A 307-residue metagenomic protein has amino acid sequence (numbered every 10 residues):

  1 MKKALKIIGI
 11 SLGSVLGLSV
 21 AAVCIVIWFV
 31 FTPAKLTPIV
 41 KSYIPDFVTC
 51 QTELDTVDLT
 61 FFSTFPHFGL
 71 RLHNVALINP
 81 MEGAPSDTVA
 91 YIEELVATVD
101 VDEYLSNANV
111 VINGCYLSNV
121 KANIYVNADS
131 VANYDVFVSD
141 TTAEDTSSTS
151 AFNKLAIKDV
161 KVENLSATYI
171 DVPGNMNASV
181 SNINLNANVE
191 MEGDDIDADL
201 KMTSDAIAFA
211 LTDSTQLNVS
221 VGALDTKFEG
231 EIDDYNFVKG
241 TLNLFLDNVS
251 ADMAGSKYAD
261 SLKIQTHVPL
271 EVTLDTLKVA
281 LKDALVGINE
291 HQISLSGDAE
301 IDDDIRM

Functional and structural regions predicted by a protein language model:
M1-T49: N-terminal type II signal-anchor transmembrane helix that functions as the membrane-insertion/stop-transfer segment
P45-R71: Short extracytoplasmic
C50, P66-G69, H73-I196, L211-A223 (+2 more regions): Secondary-structure transition motifs
F68, K158, D194-A198, N236-G240 (+3 more regions): Outer-envelope beta-barrel architecture signal
N119, S204-A208, L246-S250, I288 (+1 more regions): Transmembrane beta-strands of outer-membrane beta-barrel pores
A167, K278-V286: Transmembrane beta-strand segments that form the barrel wall of outer-membrane beta-barrel proteins
K278, S296-M307: Short, intrinsically disordered, charge-balanced linker/junction segments flanking boundaries in proteins
